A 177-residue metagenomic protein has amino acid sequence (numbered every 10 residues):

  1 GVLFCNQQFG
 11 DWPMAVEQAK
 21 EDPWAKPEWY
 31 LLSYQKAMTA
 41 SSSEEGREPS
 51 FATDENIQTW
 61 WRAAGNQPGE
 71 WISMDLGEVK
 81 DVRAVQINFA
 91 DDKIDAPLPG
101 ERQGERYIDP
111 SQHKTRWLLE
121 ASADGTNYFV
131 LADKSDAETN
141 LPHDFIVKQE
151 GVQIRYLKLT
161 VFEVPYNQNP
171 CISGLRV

Functional and structural regions predicted by a protein language model:
G1-V79, A90-H113, N127, D133-T139 (+3 more regions): Disordered, acidic Ser/Thr/Pro-rich linker "stalks" and the adjacent N-terminal cap of the next globular domain
W117-L119: Short beta-strand elements bearing conserved aromatic residues within extracellular beta-rich modules
P142-Y156: Short, surface-exposed tryptophan/glycine-enriched loops that mediate extracellular molecular recognition
I146, S173-G174: Disordered, low-complexity "stalk" and linker segments at domain junctions of extracellular and cell-surface proteins
T160-N167: Short beta-strand-plus-loop segments that form exposed binding edges in beta-rich domains
